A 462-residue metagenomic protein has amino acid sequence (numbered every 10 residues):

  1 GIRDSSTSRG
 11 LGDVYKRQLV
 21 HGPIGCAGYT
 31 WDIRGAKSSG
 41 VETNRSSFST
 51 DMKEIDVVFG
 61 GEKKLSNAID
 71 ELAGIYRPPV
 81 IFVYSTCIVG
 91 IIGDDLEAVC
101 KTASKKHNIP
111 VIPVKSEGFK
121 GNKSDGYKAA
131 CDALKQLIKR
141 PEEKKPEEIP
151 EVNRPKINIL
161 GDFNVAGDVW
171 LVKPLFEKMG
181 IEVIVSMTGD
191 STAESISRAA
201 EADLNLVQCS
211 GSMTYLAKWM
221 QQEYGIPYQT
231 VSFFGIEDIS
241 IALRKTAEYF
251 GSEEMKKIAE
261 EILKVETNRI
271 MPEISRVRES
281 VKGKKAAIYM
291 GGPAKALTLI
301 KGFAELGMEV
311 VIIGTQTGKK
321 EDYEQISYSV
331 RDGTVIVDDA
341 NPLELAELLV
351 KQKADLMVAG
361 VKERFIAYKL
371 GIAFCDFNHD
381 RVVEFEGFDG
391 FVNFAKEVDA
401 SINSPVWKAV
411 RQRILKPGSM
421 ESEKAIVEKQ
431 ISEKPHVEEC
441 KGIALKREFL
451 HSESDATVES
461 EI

Functional and structural regions predicted by a protein language model:
G1-L11, Y15: Single conserved hydrophobic/aromatic residue that forms the stacking wall/gate of nucleotide- or nucleobase-binding
R3, K115-A133, L137, S232-R276 (+3 more regions): Peripheral docking tails and interdomain loops at the edges of cofactor- or intermediate-handling domains
P23-A27, F59-K63, F82-A98, G118-K128 (+8 more regions): Gly/Ser/Thr-rich loops at beta-strand to alpha-helix junctions that form or flank small-molecule/cofactor-binding
T30-G35, D168-V172, M179, S195 (+2 more regions): Redox- and metal-dependent alpha/beta enzyme cores, enriched for Fe-S-associated oxidoreductases and cofactor-handling
R34-K37, V41, S46-L65, I88-P146 (+4 more regions): Cofactor- and metal-binding active-site motifs of prokaryotic enzymes that mediate redox/radical or nucleophilic
V57-E71, I336-P342: Glycine-rich, highly charged phosphate/nucleotide-binding loops
W170, P174-L175, T188-L204, G314 (+2 more regions): Glycine-rich, anion-gripping cofactor-binding loops and their flanking helix/strand elements in enzyme active sites
F176-E177, E182-A259: Long, internal scaffold/assembly segments composed of regular secondary structure
